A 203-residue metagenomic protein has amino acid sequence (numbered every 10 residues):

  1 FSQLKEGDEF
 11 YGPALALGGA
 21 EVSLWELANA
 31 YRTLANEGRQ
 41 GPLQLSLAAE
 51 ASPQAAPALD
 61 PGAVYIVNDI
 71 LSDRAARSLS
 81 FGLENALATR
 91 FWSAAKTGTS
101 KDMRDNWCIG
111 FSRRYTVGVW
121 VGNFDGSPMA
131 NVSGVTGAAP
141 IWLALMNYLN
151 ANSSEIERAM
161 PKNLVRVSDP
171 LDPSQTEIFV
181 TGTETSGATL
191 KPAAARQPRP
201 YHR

Functional and structural regions predicted by a protein language model:
F1-N29: Mid-domain, small-residue-enriched loop/turn segments at the edges of structured enzyme/sensor domains
E21-V180, E184-P192: A penicillin-recognizing enzyme superfamily signal
A193-R203: N-terminal secretory targeting signals
